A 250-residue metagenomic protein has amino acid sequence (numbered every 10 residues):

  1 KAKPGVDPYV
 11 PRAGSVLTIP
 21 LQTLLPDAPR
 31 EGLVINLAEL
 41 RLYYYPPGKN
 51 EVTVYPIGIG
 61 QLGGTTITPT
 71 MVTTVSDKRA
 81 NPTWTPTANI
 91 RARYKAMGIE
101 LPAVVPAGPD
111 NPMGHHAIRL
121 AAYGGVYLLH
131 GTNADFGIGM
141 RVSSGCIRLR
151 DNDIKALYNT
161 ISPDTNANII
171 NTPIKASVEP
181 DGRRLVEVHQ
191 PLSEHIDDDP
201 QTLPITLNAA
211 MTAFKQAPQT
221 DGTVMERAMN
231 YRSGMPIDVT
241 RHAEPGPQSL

Functional and structural regions predicted by a protein language model:
K1, D135-G145: Short, basic/aromatic beta-hairpin or loop at an interaction surface
K1-G32, A167: Extracellular LysM carbohydrate-binding repeats and other cell-envelope/extracellular binding modules
Q22-P26, T172-S177: Short, charged beta-turn/beta-strand-edge "cap" motif at the junction between a beta-strand and an adjacent loop
P26-D135, A156-N159, P163, V188-L250: Gly/Pro-biased beta-strand-loop elements
R41-L42, K175-E187: Surface beta-strand/loop "capping" patches
S143-Y158: Short beta-strand-centered segments at strand-helix junctions
T160-A176: A short beta-strand-loop micro-motif that forms or neighbors metal/cofactor- and ligand-binding patches at active-site
